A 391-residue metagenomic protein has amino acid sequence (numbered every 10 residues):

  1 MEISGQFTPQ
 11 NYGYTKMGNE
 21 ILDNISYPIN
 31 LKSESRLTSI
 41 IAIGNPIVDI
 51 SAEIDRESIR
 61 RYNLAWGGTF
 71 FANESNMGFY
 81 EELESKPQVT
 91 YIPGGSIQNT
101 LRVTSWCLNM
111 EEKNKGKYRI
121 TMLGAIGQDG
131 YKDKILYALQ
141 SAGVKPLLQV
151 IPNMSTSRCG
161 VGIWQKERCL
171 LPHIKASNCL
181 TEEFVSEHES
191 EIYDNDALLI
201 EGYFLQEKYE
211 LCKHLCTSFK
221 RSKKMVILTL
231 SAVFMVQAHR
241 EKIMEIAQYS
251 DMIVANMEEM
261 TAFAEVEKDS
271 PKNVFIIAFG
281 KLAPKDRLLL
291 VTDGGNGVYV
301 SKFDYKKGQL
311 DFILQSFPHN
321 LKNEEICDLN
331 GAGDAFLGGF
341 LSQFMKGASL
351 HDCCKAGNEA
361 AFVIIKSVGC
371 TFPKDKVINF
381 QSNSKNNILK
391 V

Functional and structural regions predicted by a protein language model:
E2-P28, I43, N73-R158, Q381-K390: Substrate-binding N-lobe of the ribokinase-like
E2-P46, I50-E53, R60, Q237-H239 (+1 more regions): Conserved phosphate-binding/catalytic region of the ribokinase-like
Q10-T15, N19-E20, A197-I277, R287-L288 (+2 more regions): Conserved beta-alpha-beta core of the PfkB/ribokinase-like small-molecule kinase fold
S39, G116-T121, K145, K224-I227 (+1 more regions): Residues at the starts of beta-strands that form the adenosine-phosphate
I43-N45, G124-Q128, I151, I163-Q165 (+2 more regions): Cofactor-binding loop segments of dinucleotide-utilizing enzymes, especially the Rossmann-like FAD- and NAD(P)+-binding
N63-E81, D133, S301-F317: Acidic-glycine-rich active-site phosphate/pyrophosphate-binding loop
S105, Q140, K220-R221, A283: Anion (oxyanion) recognition and catalysis
A142, L147-P152, C159-Q206: Conserved phosphate-binding/catalytic loop of the ribokinase/pfkB sugar-kinase fold
